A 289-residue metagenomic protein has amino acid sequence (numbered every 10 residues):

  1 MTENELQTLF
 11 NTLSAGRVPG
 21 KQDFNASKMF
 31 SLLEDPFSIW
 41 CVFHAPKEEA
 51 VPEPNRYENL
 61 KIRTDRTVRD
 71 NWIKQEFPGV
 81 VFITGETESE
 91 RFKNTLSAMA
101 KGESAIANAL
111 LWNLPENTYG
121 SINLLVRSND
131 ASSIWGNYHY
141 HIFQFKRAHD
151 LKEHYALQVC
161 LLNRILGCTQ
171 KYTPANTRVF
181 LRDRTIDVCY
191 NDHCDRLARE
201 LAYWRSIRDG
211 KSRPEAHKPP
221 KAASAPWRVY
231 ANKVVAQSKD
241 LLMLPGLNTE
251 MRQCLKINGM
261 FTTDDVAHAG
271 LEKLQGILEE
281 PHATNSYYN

Functional and structural regions predicted by a protein language model:
M1-I134: Metal-dependent nuclease catalytic cores that hydrolyze phosphodiester bonds in DNA/RNA, characterized by
C41-V42, I122, S133-I134, E153 (+3 more regions): Short helix/loop capping segments that flank catalytic or ligand/cofactor-binding pockets
F82, K171-T177, D209-E215: Short secondary-structure capping/junction motifs at helix and strand boundaries
N113-A202: Nucleic-acid nuclease catalytic cores
L161-K171, D209, K256, M260 (+1 more regions): Hydrophobic/aromatic-lined pockets within catalytic cores
D187-C254: Long, highly charged, low-complexity intrinsically disordered interaction regions that mediate electrostatic DNA/RNA
Q237-N289: Helix-hairpin-helix
